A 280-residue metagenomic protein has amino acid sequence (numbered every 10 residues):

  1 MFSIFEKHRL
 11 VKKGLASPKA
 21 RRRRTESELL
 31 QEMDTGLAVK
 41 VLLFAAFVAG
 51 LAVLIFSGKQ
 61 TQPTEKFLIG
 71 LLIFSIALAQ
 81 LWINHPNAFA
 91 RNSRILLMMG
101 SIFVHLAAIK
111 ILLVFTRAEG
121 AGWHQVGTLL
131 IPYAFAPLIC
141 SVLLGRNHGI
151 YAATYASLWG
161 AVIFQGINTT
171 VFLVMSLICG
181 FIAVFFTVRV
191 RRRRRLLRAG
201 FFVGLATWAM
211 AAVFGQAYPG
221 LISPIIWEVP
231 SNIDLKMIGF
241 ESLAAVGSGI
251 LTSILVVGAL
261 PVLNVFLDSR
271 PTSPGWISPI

Functional and structural regions predicted by a protein language model:
M1-G100, V104, C140, I226-I238 (+1 more regions): Membrane-embedded alpha-helical signal segments
Q60-I73, R117-L130, N168-L177: Structural signature of hydrophobic alpha-helical transmembrane segments
W82-N84, A107-G122: Transmembrane alpha-helix boundary signature
I83-R94, I139-A152, F186-R198: Membrane-helix interface "capping/anchor" motifs
A90-S101, H124-V126, I150-Y155, L196-L205: Cytoplasmic-side transmembrane-helix entry/capping segments in multi-pass membrane proteins
V126-G149, G160, I182-T187: Generic transmembrane alpha-helix motif of multi-pass integral membrane proteins
Y151-Y155, L196-I280: Acidic/His-rich, divalent-metal-binding segments that scaffold phosphate/diphosphate chemistry
S157-F185: Interfacial aromatic-anchored transmembrane helix boundaries in multi-pass membrane proteins
